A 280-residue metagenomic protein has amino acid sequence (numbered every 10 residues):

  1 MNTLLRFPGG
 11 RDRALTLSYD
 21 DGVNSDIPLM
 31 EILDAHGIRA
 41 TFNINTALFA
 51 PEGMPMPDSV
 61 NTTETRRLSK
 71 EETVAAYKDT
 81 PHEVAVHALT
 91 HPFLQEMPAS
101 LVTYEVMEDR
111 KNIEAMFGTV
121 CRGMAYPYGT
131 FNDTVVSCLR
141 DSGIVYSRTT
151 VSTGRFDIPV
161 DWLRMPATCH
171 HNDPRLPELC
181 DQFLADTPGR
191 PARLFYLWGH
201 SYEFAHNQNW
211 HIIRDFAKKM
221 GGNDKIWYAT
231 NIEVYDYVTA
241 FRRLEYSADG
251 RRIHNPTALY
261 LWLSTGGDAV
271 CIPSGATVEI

Functional and structural regions predicted by a protein language model:
M1-G9, A35, T46, E114 (+2 more regions): C-terminal domain-boundary segment and adjacent tail
M1-S25: Boundary/entry segment of secreted carbohydrate-active catalytic domains
T16-L17, E83, I226: Hydrophobic "anchor" residues on beta-strands that sit immediately upstream of conserved functional sites
Y19-G22, A88, S201, N231: Active-site metal-binding loops of divalent metal-dependent hydrolases
P28-I32, T134-C138, I212, F216: A short acidic, amphipathic alpha-helical/loop segment
D34-V145, S152-M165, C169, A192-S201: Metal-dependent polysaccharide deacetylase catalytic core of the NodB/CE4 family, i.e., the active-site-bearing domain
A99-Y104, P174-P177, N207-W210: Non-membrane alpha-helical structural segments and their capping/turn regions in soluble enzymes
S137, D141-V151, H171-A192, R214-M220: Catalytic-core region of carbohydrate-active enzymes that cleave or remodel glycosidic bonds
